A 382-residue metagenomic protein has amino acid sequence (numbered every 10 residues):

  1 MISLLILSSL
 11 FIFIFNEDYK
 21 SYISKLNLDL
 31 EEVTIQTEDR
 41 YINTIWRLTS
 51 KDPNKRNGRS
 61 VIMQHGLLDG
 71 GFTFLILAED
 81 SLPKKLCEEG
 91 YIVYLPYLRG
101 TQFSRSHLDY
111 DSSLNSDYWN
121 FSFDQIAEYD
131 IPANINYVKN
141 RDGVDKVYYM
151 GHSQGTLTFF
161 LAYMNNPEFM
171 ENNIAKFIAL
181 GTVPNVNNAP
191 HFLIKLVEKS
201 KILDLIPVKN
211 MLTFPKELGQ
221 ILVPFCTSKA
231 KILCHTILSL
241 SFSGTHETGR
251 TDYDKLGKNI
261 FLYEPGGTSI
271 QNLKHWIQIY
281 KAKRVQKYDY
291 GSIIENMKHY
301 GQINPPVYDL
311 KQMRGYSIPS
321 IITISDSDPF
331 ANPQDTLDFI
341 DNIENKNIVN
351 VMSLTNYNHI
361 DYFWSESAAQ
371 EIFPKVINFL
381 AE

Functional and structural regions predicted by a protein language model:
Y19-P53: N-terminal cap/lid segment of alpha/beta-hydrolase-fold proteins
S50-H107: Short, surface-exposed "cap/lid" segments of acyl-processing enzymes
D117-K139: Alpha/beta-hydrolase active-site loop
W119-S122, R141-Q154: Alpha/beta-hydrolase fold nucleophile elbow
N140-D145, T156-Y300: Alpha/beta-hydrolase-fold enzymes
Y316, I322-I324, D328: Short beta-strand/loop motif that positions the catalytic acidic residue of the alpha/beta-hydrolase fold
I318, N332-N342: Short alpha-helix in the alpha/beta-hydrolase fold that links the catalytic acid
N356-S367: Catalytic histidine-centered segment of alpha/beta-hydrolase-like enzymes
